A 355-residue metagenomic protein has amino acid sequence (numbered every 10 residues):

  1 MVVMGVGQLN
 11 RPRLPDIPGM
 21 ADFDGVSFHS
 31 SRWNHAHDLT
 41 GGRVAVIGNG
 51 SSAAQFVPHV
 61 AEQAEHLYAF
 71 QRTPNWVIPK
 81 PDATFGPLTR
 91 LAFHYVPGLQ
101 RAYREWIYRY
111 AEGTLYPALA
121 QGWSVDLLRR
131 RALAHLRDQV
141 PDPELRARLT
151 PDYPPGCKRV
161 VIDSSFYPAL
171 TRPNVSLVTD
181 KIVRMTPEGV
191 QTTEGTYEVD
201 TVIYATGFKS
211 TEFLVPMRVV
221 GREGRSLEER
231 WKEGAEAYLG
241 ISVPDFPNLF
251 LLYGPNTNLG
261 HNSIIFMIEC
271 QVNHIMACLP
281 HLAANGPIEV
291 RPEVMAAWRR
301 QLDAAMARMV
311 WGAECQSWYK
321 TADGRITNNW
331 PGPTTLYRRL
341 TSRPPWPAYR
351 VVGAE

Functional and structural regions predicted by a protein language model:
V3-M4, I203: N-terminal Rossmann-like NAD(P) cofactor-binding module of classical short-chain dehydrogenase/reductase
M4-P141, V175-S176, Y197, S226 (+2 more regions): Rossmann-like dinucleotide-binding core of oxidoreductases
L14-H29, E188-I241: Central helical "cap/lid" subdomain
I17-A21, A36, V161-Y167, V219-F250 (+2 more regions): FAD-binding beta-loop-beta segment adjacent to the flavin cofactor pocket
W33-A36, P173-T193: A conserved short coil-to-beta-strand element within the FAD-binding core of flavoproteins
L119-L128, Y153-S165: Short beta-strand to alpha-helix junction loop
F266, N273-E355: C-terminal active-site-capping segments
